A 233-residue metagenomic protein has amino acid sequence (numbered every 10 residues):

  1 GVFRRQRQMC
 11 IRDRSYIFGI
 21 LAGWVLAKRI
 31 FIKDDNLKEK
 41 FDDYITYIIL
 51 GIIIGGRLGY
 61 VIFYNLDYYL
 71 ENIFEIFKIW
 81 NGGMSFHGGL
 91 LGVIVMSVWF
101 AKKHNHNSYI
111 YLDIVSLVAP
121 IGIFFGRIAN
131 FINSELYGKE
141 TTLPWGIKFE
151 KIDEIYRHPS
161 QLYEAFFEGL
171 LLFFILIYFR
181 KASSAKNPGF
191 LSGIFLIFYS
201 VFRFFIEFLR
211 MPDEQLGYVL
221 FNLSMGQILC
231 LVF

Functional and structural regions predicted by a protein language model:
G1-R7, I11: Single conserved hydrophobic/aromatic residue that forms the stacking wall/gate of nucleotide- or nucleobase-binding
R4, W24-K38, D42, F63 (+2 more regions): Surface-exposed, charge/polar-rich loops and edge strands
R12-L26: The first (N-terminal) embedded transmembrane alpha-helix
R12-Y16, N81-G89, Q161-A165, G226-L231: Alpha-helical transmembrane segments of polytopic membrane proteins
T46, G51-G55, Y60-L112, V118: Short loop/hinge segments at the start of secondary-structure elements
L66, I73, I128-S134: Patatin-like phospholipase
A119, I123, R127: Pseudouridine synthase
